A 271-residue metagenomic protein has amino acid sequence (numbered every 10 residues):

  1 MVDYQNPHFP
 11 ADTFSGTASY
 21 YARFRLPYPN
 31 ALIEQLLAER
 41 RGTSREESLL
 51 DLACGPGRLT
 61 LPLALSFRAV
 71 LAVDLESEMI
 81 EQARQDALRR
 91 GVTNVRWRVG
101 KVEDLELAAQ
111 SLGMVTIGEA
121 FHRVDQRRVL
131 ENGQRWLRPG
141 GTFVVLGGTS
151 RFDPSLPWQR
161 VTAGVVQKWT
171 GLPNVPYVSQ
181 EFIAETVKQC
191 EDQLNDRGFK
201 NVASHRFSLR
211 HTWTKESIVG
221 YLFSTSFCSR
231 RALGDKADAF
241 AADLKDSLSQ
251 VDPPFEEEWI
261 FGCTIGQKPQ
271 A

Functional and structural regions predicted by a protein language model:
M1-S44: Conserved class I S-adenosyl-L-methionine
S48-L50, P56-D104: Class I SAM-dependent methyltransferase SAM/SAH-binding core
L105-M114: A short acidic, Gly/Pro-enriched loop at the edge of an enzyme's catalytic core that lines a small-molecule cofactor
M114-I117, Q126: A short beta-strand submotif of the Rossmann-like class I SAM-dependent methyltransferase core that lines
V124-G133: A short, conserved alpha-helix within the catalytic core of class I
Q134-L209: Conserved catalytic/acceptor-binding region of the Class I
A184-A271: Conserved Class I S-adenosyl-L-methionine
